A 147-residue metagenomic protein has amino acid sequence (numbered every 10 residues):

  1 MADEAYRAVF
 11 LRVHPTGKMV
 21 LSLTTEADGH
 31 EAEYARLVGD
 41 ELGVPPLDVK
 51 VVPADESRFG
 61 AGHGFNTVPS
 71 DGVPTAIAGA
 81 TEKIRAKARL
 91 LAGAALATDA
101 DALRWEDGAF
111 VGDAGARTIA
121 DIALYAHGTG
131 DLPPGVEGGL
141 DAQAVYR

Functional and structural regions predicted by a protein language model:
M1-L42, A54-R147: Cofactor-centric catalytic regions
